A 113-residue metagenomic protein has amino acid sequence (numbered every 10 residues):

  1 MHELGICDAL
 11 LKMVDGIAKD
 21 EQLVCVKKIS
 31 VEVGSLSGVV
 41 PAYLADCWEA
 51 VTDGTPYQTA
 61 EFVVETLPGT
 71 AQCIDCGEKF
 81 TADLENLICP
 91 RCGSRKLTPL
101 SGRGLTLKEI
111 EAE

Functional and structural regions predicted by a protein language model:
M1-T59, V63: Long, charged N-terminal interaction/targeting segments
G38, A42, T81, T106: Short, electropositive, low-hydrophobicity segments enriched in small/polar residues
E61-P68, E78-D83: Short, flexible, mixed-charge glycine/proline-rich loop motifs that serve as phosphate/nucleic-acid-contacting
A71, L87, L105: Cys/His-enriched microdomains
C73-C76, C89-C92: Short cysteine-rich clusters marking metal-coordination/redox-active sites
T81, L97-T98: Short functional micro-motifs and their immediate structural scaffolds
E109-E113: Short hydrophobic/aromatic patches at helix-to-coil boundaries
